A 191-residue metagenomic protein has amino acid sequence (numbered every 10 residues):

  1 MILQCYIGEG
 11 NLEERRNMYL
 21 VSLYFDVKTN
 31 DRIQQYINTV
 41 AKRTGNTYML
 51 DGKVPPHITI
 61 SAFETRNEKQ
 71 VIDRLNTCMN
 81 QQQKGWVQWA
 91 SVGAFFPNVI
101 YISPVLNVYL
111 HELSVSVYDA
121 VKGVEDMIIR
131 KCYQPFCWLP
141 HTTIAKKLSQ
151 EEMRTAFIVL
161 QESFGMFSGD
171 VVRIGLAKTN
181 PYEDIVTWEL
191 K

Functional and structural regions predicted by a protein language model:
M1-R15: N-terminal amphipathic/basic-hydrophobic helices that include classical n-h-c signal peptides and signal-anchor
L12-W86, Y109-S168, E183-K191: Basic, often amphipathic N-terminal segments
L20, V99, R173: Short hydrophobic/aromatic beta-strand or adjacent loop that forms the aromatic wall/cage of a ligand/substrate-binding
Q88-A90: Short, surface-exposed loop motifs enriched in S/T, G, D/E and P with embedded aromatic residues
V92-F95, V171-I185: Glycine-rich beta-strand-turn "strand-cap" elements at beta-sheet edges
F95-N98, C137-W138: Acidic/polar active-site rim loop that often engages polyanionic ligands
